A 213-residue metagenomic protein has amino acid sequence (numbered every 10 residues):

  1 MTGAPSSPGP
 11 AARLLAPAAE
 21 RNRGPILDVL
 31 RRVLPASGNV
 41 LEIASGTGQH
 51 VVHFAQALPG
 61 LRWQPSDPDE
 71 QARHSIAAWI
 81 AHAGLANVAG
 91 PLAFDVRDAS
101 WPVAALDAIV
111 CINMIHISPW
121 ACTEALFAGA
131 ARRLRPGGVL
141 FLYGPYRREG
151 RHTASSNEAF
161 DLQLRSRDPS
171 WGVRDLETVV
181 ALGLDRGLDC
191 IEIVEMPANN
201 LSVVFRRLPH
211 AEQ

Functional and structural regions predicted by a protein language model:
T2-A36: Class I SAM-dependent methyltransferase Rossmann-like catalytic core, especially the SAM/SAH-binding loop
L41, Q49-A99: Class I SAM-dependent methyltransferase SAM/SAH-binding core
G46: Conserved glycine-rich SAM-binding loop
W101-I109: A short acidic, Gly/Pro-enriched loop at the edge of an enzyme's catalytic core that lines a small-molecule cofactor
I117-A130: A short, conserved alpha-helix within the catalytic core of class I
G137-Y146: Conserved beta-strand signature within the Rossmann-like core of class I S-adenosyl-L-methionine
T153-E177: Conserved Class I S-adenosyl-L-methionine
L188-Q213: Core SAM-dependent methyltransferase catalytic element
